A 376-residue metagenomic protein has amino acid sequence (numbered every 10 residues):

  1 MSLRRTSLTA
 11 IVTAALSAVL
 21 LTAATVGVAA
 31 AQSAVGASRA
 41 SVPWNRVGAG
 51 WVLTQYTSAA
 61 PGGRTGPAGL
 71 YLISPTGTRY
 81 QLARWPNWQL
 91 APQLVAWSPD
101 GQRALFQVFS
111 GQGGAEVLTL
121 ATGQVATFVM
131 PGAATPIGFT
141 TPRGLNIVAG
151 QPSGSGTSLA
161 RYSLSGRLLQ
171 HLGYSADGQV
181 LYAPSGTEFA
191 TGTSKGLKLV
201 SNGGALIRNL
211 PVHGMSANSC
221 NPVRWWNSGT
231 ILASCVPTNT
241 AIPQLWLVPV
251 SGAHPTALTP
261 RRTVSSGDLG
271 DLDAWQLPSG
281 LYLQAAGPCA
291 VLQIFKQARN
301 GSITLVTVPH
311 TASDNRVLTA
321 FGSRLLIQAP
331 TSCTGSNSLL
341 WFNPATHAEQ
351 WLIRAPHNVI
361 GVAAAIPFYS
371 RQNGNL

Functional and structural regions predicted by a protein language model:
M1-S33: Secretory targeting and sorting signals
Q32-Q81: An edge-strand/N-cap motif at the start of beta-rich repeat modules
A40-P43, Q89-W97, G132-T140, A176-P184 (+4 more regions): Repeated scaffold domains used in trafficking and secretory/extracellular systems, primarily beta-propellers
V52, A104, G144-I147, F189 (+3 more regions): Hydrophobic beta-strand positions that form the internal "hydrophobic ladder" of WD40/Gbeta-like beta-propeller blades
A59-Y71, Q112-V117, G154-A160, S194-L199 (+3 more regions): Structural motif
S74-A91, T119-A134, S163-D177, N202-S219 (+3 more regions): Multi-bladed beta-propeller domains
S155-W246: Solenoidal tandem-repeat scaffolds enriched in leucines and small polar residues
W275, C289-L376: Hydrophilic extracytoplasmic domains
